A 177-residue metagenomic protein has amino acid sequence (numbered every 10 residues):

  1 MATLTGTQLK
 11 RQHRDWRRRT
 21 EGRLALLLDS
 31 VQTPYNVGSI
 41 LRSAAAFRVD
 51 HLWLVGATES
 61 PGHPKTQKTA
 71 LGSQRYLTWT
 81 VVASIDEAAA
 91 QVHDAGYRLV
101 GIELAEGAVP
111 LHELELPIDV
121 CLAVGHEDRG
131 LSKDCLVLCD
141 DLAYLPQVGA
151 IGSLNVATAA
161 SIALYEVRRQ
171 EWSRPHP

Functional and structural regions predicted by a protein language model:
M1-P177: Post-transcriptional modification and biogenesis factors for structured RNAs of the translation apparatus
